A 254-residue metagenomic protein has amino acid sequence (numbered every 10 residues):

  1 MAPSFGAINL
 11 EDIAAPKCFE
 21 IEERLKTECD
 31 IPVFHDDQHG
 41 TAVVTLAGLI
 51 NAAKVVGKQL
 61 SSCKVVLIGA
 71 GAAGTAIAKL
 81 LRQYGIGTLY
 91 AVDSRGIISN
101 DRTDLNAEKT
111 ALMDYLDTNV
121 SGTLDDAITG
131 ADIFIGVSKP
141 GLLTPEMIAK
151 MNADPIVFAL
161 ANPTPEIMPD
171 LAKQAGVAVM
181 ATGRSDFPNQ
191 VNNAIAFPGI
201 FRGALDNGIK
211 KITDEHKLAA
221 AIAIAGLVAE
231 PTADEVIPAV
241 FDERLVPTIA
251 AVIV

Functional and structural regions predicted by a protein language model:
M1-A2, K26-T27, V56-L60, R82-Q83 (+4 more regions): Solvent-exposed alpha-helices and their adjacent loops that cap or buttress functional pockets in soluble metabolic
M1-K64: Glycine/serine-rich phosphate-binding loop and adjoining beta1-alpha1 elements at the start of nucleotide-handling
N9-D12, V33-D36, A91, I135-G136 (+2 more regions): General beta-strand structural signal in soluble alpha/beta enzymes
K17-C29, D36-H39, I97-L116, K217 (+4 more regions): A cross-family phosphate/adenosyl-ligand binding-site feature
D36-D37, V56-Q59, A159-A161, P165-V254: Adenosine-phosphate binding glycine-rich loop
V43-G136: Glycine-rich phosphate/diphosphate-binding loop of Rossmann-like nucleotide-binding domains
T110-V179, R184-D186: Rossmann-like adenosine-cofactor binding region
